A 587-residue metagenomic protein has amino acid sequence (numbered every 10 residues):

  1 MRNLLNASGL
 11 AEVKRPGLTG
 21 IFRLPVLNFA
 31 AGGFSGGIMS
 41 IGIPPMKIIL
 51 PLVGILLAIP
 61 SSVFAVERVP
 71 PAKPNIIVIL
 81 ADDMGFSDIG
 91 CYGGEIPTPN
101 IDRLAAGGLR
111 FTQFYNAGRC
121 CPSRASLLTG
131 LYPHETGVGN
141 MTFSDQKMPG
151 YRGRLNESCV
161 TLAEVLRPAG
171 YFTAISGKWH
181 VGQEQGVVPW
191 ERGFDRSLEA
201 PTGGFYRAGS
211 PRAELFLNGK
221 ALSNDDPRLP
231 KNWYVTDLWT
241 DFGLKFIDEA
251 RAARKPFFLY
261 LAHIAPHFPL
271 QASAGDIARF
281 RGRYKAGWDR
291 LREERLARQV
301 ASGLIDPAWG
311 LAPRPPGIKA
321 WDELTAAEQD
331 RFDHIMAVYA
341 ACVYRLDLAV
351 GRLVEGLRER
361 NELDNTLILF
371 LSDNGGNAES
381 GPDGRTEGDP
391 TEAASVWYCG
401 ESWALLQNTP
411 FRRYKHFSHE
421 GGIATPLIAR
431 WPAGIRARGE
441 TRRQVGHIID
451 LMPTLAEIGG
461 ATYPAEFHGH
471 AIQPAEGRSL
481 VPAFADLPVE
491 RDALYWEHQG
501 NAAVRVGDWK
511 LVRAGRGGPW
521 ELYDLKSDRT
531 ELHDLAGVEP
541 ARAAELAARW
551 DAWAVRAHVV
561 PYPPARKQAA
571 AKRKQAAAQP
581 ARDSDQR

Functional and structural regions predicted by a protein language model:
R2, S40-I49: Positively charged n-region of N-terminal signal peptides that target proteins for export
A7, A11-V13, V26, A30-A31: Acidic, Ala/Val/Gly-enriched low-complexity intrinsically disordered segments
S8, S35, S40, S61-S62 (+1 more regions): Serine residues within intrinsically disordered or low-complexity segments
L10-K14, F22, I55: Short, linear, compositionally biased motifs with a strong N-terminal bias
I49-S61: Bacterial N-terminal signal peptides
L52, F64-W520, L525-V555, V560-Y562 (+2 more regions): Formylglycine-dependent sulfatase
